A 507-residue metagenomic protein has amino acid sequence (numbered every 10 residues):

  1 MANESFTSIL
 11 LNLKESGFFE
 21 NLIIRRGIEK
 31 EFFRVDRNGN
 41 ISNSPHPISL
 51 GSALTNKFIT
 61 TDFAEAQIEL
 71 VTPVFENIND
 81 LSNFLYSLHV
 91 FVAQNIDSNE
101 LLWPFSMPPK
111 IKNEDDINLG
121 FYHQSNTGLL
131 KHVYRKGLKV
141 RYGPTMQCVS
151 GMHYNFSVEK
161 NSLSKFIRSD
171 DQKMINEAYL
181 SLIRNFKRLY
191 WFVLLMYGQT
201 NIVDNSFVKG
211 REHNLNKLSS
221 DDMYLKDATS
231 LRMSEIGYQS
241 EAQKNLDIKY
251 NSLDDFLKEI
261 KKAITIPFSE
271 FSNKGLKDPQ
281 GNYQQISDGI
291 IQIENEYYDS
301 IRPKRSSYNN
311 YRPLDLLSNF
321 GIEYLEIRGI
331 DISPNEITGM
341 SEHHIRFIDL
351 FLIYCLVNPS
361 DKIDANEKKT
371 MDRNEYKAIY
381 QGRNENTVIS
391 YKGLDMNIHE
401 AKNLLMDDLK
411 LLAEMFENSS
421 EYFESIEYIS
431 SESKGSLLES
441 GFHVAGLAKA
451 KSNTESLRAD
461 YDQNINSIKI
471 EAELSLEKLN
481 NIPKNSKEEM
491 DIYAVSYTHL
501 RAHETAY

Functional and structural regions predicted by a protein language model:
M1-K139, M146-S150, M174-R184, R188-W191 (+1 more regions): Terminal catalytic/cofactor-binding subdomain
E31-F33, T145-E159, Y324-D331: Histidine-centered divalent-metal-coordination microenvironment in nucleic-acid enzymes
D36-R37, T72-L81, K160-S162, D331-M340: A generic structural motif
H123, G128-P144, C148, S157-S318 (+4 more regions): Loop-rich catalytic cores of soluble enzymes, especially ATP-dependent carboxylate-amine ligases and other
S318-N319, G329-K402: Substrate-recognition/cap regions that form aromatic- and gly/pro-loop-enriched pockets for small-molecule ligands
N374-E439: C-terminal, helix-dominated tail/subdomain
I426, G435-A494: C-terminal amphipathic alpha-helical interaction region
T498-Y507: Conserved small/polar residues in nucleotide/adenosyl-binding loops
